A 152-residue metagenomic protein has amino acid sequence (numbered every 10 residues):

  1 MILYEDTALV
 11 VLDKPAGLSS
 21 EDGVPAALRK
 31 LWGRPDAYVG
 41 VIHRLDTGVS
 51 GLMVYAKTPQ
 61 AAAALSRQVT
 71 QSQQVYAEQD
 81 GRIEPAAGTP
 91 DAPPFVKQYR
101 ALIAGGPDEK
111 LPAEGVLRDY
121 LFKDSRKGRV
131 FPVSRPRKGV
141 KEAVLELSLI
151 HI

Functional and structural regions predicted by a protein language model:
M1-V144: RNA pseudouridine synthases
I150-I152: Conserved small/polar residues in nucleotide/adenosyl-binding loops
